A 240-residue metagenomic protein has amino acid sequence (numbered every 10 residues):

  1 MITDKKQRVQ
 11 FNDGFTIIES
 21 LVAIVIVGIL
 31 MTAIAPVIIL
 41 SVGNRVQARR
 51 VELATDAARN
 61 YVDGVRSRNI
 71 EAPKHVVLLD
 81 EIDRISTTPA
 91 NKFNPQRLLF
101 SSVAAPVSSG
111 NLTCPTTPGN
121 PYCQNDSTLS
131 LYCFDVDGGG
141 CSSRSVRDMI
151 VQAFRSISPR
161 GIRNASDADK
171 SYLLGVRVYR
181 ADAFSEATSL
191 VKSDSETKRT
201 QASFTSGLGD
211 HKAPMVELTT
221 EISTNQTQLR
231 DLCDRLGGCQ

Functional and structural regions predicted by a protein language model:
M1-F15: N-terminal leader/signal peptides at the extreme start of proteins
F15-Y61: Aliphatic-rich helix starts adjacent to a transmembrane/signal segment
I34, R49-T55, R59-Q240: Flexible, low-complexity segments enriched in proline/glycine/serine and punctuated by aromatic residues
